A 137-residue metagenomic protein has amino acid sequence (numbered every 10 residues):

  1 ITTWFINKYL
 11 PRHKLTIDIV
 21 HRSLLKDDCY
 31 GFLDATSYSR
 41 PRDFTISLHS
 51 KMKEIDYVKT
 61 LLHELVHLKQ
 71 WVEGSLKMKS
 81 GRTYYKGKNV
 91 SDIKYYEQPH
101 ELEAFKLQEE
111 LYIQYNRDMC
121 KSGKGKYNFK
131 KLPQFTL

Functional and structural regions predicted by a protein language model:
I1-K14: Zn2+-dependent metallopeptidase catalytic core
I19-L25, V58, G87-I93: Non-catalytic architectural context of zinc metalloproteases
R22-I55, W71-V72: Active-site scaffold of zinc-dependent metalloenzymes
I55, W71-L102: Post-HEXXH active-site segment of zinc metalloproteases
K59-V72, A104: Active-site recognition of the HExxH zinc-binding catalytic motif
K69-R82, I113-G123: Substrate-binding/catalytic groove segments of enzymes that remodel or degrade extracellular structural polymers
K94-Q98, Q108-L137: Long, well-structured alpha-helical subdomains associated with metal-dependent extracellular/ecto-lumenal hydrolases
